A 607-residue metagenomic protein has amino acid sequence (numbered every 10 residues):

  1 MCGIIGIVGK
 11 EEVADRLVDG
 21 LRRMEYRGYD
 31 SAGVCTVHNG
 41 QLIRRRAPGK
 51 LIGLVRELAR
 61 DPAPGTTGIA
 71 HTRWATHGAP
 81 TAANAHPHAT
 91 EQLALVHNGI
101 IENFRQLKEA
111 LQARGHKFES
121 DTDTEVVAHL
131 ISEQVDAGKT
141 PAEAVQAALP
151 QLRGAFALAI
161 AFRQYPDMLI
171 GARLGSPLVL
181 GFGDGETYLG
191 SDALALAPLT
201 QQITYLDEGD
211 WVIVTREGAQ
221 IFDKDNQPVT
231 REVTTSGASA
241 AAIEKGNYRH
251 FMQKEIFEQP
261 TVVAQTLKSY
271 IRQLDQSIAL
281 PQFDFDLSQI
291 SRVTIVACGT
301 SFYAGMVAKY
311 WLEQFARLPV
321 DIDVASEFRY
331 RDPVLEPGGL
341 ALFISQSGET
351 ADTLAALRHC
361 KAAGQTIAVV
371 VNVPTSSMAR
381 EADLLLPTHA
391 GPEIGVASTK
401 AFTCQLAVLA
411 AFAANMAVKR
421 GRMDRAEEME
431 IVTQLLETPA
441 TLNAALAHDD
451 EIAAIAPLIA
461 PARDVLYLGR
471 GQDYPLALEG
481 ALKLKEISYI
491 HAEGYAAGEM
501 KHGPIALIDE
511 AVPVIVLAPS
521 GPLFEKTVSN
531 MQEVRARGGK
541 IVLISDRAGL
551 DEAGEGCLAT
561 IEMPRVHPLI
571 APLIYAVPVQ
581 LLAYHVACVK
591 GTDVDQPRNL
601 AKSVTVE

Functional and structural regions predicted by a protein language model:
M1-K245, R249-H250, E258-S291, Y303 (+5 more regions): Conserved short alpha-helical segments that host acidic/polar catalytic motifs at enzyme active sites
T66-A83, S269-F285, A308-I344, T350 (+1 more regions): Glycine-rich oxoanion-binding loops at beta->alpha junctions
P87, A161, I170-G171, I203-T204 (+12 more regions): Replace "in large, NTP-powered and nucleic-acid-processing enzymes" with "in large, NTP-powered factors and other
V96, A161, A172, G181-G183 (+24 more regions): Generic beta-strand/beta-sheet core signal
V179-T204, S326-K361, E499-E533, V566-Q580 (+1 more regions): Glycine-rich, anion-gripping cofactor-binding loops and their flanking helix/strand elements in enzyme active sites
N226, K540, A553, V566-E607: Generic C-terminus detector
Q259-V263, L267-T294, A363, L384-P513 (+1 more regions): Active-site phosphate/pyrophosphate-binding segments
S288-E437, L517-P522, K526-A559, L582: Glycine-rich phosphate-binding loops that contact phosphosugars or nucleotide phosphates
